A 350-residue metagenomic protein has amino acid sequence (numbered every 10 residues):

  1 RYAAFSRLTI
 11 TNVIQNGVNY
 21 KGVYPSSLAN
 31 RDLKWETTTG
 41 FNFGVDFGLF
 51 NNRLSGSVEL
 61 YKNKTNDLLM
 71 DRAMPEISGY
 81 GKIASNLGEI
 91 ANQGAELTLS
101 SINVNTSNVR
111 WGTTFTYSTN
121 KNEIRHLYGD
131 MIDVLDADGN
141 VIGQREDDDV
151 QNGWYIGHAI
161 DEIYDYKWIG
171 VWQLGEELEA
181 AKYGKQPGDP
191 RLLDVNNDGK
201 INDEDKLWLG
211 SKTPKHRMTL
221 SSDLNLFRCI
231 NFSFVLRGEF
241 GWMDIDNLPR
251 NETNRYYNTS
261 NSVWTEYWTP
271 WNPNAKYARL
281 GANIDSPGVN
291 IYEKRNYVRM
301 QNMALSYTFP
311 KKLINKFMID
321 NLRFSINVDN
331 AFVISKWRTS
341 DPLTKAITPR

Functional and structural regions predicted by a protein language model:
R1-Y155, C229, P287, Y292-R350: Extracellular/periplasmic, surface-exposed regions of secreted and cell-surface proteins
N16-G22, L69-A73, G94, L193-K200 (+1 more regions): Active-site-adjacent bridging/hinge elements
V45, F50-L54, V104-V109, K215-E252 (+1 more regions): Subset of outer-membrane beta-barrel
S85-P214, N225, R237-E239, D246-L248: Gram-negative outer-membrane beta-barrel transporters
P187, E239-F324, V328-D329: Extracytoplasmic gating/loop element in the C-terminal half of outer-membrane beta-barrel translocons and assembly
G188-R191, W271-N274, L343, R350: Generic low-complexity segments that are intrinsically disordered, proline-rich and/or Lys/Arg-biased
